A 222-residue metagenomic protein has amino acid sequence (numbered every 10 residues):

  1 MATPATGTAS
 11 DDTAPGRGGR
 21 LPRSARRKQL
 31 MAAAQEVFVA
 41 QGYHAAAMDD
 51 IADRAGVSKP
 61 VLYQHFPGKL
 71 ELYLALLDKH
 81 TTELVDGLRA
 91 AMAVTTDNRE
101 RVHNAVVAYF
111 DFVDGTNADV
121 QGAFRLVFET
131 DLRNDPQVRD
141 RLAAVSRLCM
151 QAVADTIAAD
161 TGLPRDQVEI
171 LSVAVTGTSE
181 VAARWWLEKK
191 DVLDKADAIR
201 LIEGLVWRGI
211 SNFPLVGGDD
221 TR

Functional and structural regions predicted by a protein language model:
M1-A25, P214-R222: N-terminal intrinsically disordered/low-complexity leader segments
T3, D111-G115, D155, S172-L193 (+1 more regions): Amphipathic C-terminal alpha-helical segment
R17-K28, P67, E71, A75 (+7 more regions): Residues at secondary-structure transition points
R26-Q35, I51, L76-L88, C149: Generic hydrophobic, amphipathic alpha-helix propensity
Q29, A33, V37-E71, A75: Helix-turn-helix
A75, A90-A118, L171-V175, I199: Hydrophobic alpha-helical connector segments
T82-V85, N104, N134-A159, E169-A174 (+3 more regions): Amphipathic alpha-helical packing segments from all-alpha helical-bundle domains
V113-P136, Q151-A154, V181-E188: Amphipathic alpha-helical segments used for helix-helix packing
